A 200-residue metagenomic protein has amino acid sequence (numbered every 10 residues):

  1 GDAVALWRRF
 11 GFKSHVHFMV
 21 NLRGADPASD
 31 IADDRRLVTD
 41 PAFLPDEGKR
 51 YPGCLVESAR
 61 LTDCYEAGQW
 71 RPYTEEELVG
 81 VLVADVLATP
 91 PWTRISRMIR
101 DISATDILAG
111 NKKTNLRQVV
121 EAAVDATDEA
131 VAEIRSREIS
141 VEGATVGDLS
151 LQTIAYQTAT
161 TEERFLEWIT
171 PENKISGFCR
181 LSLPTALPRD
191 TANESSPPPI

Functional and structural regions predicted by a protein language model:
G1, E194-I200: Acyl-donor binding region in acyl/amide transferases
D2-R60, E76-I102: Conserved C-terminal portion of the radical SAM core fold that forms the substrate/S-adenosylmethionine-binding
V38, Y156, T191: Short, flexible, glycine/charge-rich loop motifs used to bind or transfer phosphoryl groups or to couple energy/partner
E47, E163, P199: Broad gene-expression machinery/nucleic-acid interaction feature
V56, L183, S196-P197: Aromatic/acidic cage segments in peptide-binding pockets
T62-Q69: Short glycine/proline- and charge-enriched loop/turn segments that cap or connect secondary-structure elements
Q69-S182, A186: C-terminal accessory regions of radical SAM enzymes
L187-N193: A short, polar/charged loop-to-alpha-helix boundary motif
